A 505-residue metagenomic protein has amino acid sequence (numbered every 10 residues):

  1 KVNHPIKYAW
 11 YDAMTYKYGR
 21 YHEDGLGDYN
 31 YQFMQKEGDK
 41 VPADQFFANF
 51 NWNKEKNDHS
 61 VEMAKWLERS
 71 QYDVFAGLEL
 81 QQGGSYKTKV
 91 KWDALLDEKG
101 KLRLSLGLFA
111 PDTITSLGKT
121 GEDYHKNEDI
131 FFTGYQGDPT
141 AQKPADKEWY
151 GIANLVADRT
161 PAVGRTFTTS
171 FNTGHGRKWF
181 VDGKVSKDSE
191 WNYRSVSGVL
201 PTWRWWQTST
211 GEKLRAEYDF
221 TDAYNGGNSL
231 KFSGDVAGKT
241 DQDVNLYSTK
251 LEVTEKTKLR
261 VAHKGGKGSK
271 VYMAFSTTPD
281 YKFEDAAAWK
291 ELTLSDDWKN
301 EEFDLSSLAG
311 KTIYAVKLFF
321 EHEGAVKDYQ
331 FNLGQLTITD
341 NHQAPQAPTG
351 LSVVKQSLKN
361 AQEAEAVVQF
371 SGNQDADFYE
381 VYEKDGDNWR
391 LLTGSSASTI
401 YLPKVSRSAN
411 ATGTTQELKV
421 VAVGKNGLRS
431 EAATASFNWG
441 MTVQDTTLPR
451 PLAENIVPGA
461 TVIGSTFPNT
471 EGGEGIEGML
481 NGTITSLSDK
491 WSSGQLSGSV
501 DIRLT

Functional and structural regions predicted by a protein language model:
V74, L78-R215: Substrate-binding cleft of secreted/luminal carbohydrate-active enzymes
R215-Q242, D489: Short carbohydrate-recognition loop motifs
L230, Q242-V271, E301-L305, L336 (+1 more regions): Extra-cytoplasmic beta-strand recognition segments
V261, K299-L336, T505: Extracellular beta-strand ligand-recognition surfaces/modules
Q362-D375: Conserved aromatic anchor
P403-S430: Beta-strand-rich modules
N426-T442: Extracellular fibronectin type III
M441-L504: Disordered, acidic Ser/Thr/Pro-rich linker "stalks" and the adjacent N-terminal cap of the next globular domain
